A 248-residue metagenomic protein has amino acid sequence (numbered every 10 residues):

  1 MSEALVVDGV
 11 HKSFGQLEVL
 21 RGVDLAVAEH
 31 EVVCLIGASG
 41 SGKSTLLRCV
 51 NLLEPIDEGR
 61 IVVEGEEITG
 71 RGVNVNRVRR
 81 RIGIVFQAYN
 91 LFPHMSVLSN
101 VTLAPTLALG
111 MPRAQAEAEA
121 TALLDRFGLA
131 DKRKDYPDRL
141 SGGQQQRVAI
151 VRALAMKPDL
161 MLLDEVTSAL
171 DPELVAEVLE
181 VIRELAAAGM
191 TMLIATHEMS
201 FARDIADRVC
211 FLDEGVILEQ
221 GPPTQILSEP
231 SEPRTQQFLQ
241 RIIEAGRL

Functional and structural regions predicted by a protein language model:
E3-E214, L218-P223: ABC family nucleotide-binding domain
Q220, T224-L248: C-terminal boundary and immediately downstream tail of ABC-type ATPase nucleotide-binding domains
